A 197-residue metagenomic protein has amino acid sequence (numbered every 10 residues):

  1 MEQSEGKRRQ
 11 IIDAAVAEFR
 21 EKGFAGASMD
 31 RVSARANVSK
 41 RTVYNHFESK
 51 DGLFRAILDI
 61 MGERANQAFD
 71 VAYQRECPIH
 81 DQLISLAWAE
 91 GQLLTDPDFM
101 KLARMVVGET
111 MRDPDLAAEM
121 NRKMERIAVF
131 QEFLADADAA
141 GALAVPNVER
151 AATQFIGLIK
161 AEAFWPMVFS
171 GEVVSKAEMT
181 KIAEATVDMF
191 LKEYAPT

Functional and structural regions predicted by a protein language model:
M1-K22, G26-V38, N45-H46, D51-G52: Basic, helix-initiating cap at the start of DNA-binding domains
I12, H80, I84, I127-A135 (+2 more regions): An amphipathic alpha-helix signature
R55-L86, L94, D98, A135-A139: Amphipathic alpha-helical linker/stalk segments
M61, A65-F69, D98, P114 (+3 more regions): Short amphipathic alpha-helical interaction/hinge segments
L94-A117, N121, F164-F169: Amphipathic alpha-helical segments used for helix-helix packing
K101, P114-A140, E149-R150: Amphipathic alpha-helical packing segments from all-alpha helical-bundle domains
D138-D188: Hydrophobic/aromatic-rich alpha-helical bundle segments in the mid-to-C-terminal region
